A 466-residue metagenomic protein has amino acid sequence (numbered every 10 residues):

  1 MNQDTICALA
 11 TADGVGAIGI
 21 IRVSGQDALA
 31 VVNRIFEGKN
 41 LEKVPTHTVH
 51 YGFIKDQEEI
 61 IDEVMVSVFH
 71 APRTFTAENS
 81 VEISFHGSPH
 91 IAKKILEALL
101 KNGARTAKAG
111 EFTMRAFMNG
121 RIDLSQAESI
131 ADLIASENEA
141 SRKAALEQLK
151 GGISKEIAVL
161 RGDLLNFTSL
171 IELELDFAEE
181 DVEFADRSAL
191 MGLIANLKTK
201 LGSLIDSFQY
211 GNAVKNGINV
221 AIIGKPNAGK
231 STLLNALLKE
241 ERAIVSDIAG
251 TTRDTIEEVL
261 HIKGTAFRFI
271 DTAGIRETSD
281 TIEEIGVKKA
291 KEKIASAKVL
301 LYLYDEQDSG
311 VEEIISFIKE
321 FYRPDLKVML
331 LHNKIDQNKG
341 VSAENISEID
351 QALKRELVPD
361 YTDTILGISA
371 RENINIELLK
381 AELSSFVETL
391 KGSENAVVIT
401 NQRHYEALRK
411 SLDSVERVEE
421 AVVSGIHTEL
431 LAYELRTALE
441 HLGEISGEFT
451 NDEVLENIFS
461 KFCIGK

Functional and structural regions predicted by a protein language model:
M1-K143, E147, G151, Y322 (+1 more regions): A glycine-rich (often HGG/GG-containing) alpha/beta subdomain
N2-L9, D13, G52, R142-H261 (+2 more regions): C-terminal-of-GTPase-core extension/linker across diverse P-loop GTPases
Y51-H70, G250-T278, S296: Switch I (G2) and immediately adjacent beta-strands of P-loop GTPase domains
G87, L237, T272, Y304-Q307 (+1 more regions): Glycine-rich, N-terminal phosphate-binding loop of Rossmann-like dinucleotide-binding domains
F267, V299, M329: Short, Asp-centered acidic motifs that coordinate Mg2+ and/or phosphate in catalytic or ligand-binding sites
F269, L303, L331: Generic enzyme active-site microenvironment
E283-Q307: Inter-motif core of Ras-like GTPase G domains
